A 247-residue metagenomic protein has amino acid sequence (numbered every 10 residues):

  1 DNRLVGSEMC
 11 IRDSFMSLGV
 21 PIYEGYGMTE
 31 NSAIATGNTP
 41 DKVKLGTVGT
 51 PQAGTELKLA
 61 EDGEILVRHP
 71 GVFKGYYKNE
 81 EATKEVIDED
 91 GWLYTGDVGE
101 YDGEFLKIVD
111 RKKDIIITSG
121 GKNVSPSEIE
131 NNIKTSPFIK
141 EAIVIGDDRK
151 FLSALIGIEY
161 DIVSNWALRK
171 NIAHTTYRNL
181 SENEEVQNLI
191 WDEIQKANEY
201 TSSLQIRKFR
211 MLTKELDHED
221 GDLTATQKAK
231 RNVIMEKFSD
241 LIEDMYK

Functional and structural regions predicted by a protein language model:
D1-G6, C10-I11: Single conserved hydrophobic/aromatic residue that forms the stacking wall/gate of nucleotide- or nucleobase-binding
F15, L57, E104, I133 (+1 more regions): Residue-level signal for inorganic ion chemistry
F15-P21, M28-G46, N79-A82, Y160: Active-site loops of AMP-binding adenylate-forming
G27, D41, P70-G71, E100-Y101 (+6 more regions): AMP-binding (ANL) adenylation modules
P51-T118: Conserved ATP-binding/catalytic segment of the ANL
V72, F105-K134, V163-N183, S202-L204 (+2 more regions): Adenylate-forming
I87-G103, S119-V144: Core catalytic subdomain of AMP-forming adenylate-forming
E141-I143, K150, W191-K247: Conserved C-terminal "lid"/linker of ANL adenylate-forming enzymes
